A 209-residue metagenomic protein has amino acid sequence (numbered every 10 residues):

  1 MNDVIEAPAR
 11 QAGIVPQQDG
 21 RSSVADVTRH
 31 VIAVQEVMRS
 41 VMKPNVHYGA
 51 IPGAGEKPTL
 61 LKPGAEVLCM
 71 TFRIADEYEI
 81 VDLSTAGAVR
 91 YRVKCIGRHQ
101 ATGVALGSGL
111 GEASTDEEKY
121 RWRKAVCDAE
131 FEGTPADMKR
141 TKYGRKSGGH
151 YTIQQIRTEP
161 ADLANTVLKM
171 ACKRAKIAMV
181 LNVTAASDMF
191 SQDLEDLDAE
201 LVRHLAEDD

Functional and structural regions predicted by a protein language model:
M1-D209: Polyanion-binding surfaces on beta-sheet-dominated domains and ring/shell assemblies
